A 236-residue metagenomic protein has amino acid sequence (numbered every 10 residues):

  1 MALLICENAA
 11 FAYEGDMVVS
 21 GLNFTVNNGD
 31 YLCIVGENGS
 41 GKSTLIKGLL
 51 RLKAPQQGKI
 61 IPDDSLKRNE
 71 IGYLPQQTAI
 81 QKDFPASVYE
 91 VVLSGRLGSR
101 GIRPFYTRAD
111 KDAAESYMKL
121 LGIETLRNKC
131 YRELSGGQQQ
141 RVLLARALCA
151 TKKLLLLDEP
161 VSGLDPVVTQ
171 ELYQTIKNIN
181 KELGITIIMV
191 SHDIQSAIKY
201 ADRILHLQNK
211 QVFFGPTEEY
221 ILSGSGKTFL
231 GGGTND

Functional and structural regions predicted by a protein language model:
G58-I71: Conserved ABC transporter NBD signature motif
L93, R108-L126: Conserved ABC ATPase "signature" region
C130-L134, Q138: Conserved ABC ATPase signature
L155-D158: Catalytic Walker B motif of ABC-type/P-loop ATPase nucleotide-binding domains
P166-V168: Helix N-cap at the start of a conserved alpha-helix in ABC-type nucleotide-binding domains
S191-H192: H-loop/switch region of ABC-family ATPase nucleotide-binding domains
I204-P216: H-loop (His-switch) and adjacent beta-strand-loop-beta switch element of ABC-type ATPase nucleotide-binding domains
